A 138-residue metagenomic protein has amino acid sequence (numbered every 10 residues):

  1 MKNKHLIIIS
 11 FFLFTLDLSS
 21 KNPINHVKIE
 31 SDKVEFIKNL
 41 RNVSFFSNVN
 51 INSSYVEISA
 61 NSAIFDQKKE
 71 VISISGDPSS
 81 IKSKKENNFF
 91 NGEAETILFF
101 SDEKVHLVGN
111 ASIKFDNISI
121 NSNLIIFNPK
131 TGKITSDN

Functional and structural regions predicted by a protein language model:
H5-F14: Sec-dependent N-terminal signal peptides
L18-N138: N-terminal amphipathic/hydrophobic interface segments
